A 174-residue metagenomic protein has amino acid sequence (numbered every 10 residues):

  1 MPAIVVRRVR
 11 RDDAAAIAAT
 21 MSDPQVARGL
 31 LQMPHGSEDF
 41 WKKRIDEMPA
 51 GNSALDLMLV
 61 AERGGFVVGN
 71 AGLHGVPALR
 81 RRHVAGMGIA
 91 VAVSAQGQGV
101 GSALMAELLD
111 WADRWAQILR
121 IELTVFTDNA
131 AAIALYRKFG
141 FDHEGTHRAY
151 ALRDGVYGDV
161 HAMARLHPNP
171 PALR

Functional and structural regions predicted by a protein language model:
M1-A3, R8-K42, N169-R174: A short, well-structured alpha-helix characteristic of acyl/acetyltransferase catalytic modules
V6-V9, I17, V91, L104 (+4 more regions): Hydrophobic packing within well-folded, soluble alpha/beta domains
R8-R11, P34-S94, M105-A106, W111 (+1 more regions): Acetyl-CoA-dependent GNAT
Q98, S102-A103, R114, T127-G145: Conserved active-site alpha-helix within GNAT-family acetyltransferase domains
A112-T124: Conserved GNAT acetyl-CoA-binding A-motif
L119, F126-I133, A149-R174: C-terminal "cap" of GNAT-fold acetyltransferases
